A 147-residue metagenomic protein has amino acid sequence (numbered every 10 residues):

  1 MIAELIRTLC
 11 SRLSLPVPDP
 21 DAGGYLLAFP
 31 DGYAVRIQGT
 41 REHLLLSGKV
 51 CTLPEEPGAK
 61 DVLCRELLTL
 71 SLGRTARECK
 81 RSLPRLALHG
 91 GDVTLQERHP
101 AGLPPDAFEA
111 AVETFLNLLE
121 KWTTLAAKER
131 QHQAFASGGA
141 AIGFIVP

Functional and structural regions predicted by a protein language model:
M1-G39, C79: Charge-rich, low-complexity N-terminal segments
P20-G23, L88-G90, G139: Short Gly/Ser/Thr- and Asp/Glu-enriched loop/turn motifs at secondary-structure junctions
R36-E55: A short acidic-to-branched-hydrophobic micro-motif
V50-L53, P57, H99-P105: A short interface-forming secondary-structure element
L53-G91: Short, internal acidic amphipathic alpha-helical interface segments that mediate docking to partner proteins
R65-S71, H99-Q131: Ampiphathic alpha-helical segments that act as solvent-exposed interaction surfaces
V93-E97: Short, aliphatic-rich beta-strand segments
A126-P147: Short, highly charged C-terminal tails/helix-capping segments
